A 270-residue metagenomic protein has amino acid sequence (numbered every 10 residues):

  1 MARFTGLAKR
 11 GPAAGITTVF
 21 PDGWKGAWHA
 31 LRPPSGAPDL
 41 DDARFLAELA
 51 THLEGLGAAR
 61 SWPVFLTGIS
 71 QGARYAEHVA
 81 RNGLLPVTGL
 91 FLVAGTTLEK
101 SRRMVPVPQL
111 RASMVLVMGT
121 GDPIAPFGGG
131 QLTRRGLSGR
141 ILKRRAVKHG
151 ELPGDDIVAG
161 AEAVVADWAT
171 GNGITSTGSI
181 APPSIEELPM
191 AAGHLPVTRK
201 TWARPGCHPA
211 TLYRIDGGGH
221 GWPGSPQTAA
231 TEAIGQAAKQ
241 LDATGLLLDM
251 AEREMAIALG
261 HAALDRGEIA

Functional and structural regions predicted by a protein language model:
M1, E54, I69, A80-R81 (+5 more regions): Cell-envelope and extracellular/periplasmic
M1-F65, R74-N82, W222-A233: Serine-hydrolase catalytic machinery in alpha/beta-hydrolase-like enzymes
R3, G55-L56, S61-S113, P123: Primarily recognizes the serine-hydrolase "nucleophile elbow" in alpha/beta-hydrolase and SGNH/GDSL folds
F4, D39-L46, V64, L92 (+3 more regions): A structural signal for well-ordered alpha-helical scaffolds and beta->alpha junctions
R10, A14, L49-L56, H78 (+5 more regions): Structured segments of extracytoplasmic/periplasmic soluble domains in secreted or envelope-associated proteins
G15-D22, L110-L116, A210-D216: Short coil-to-beta-strand
T88-A192, K200-C207: The feature captures the conserved acid-bearing segment of alpha/beta-hydrolase catalytic domains
V117, D156-G160, V165-A270: C-terminal catalytic histidine-bearing segment of alpha/beta-hydrolase fold enzymes
